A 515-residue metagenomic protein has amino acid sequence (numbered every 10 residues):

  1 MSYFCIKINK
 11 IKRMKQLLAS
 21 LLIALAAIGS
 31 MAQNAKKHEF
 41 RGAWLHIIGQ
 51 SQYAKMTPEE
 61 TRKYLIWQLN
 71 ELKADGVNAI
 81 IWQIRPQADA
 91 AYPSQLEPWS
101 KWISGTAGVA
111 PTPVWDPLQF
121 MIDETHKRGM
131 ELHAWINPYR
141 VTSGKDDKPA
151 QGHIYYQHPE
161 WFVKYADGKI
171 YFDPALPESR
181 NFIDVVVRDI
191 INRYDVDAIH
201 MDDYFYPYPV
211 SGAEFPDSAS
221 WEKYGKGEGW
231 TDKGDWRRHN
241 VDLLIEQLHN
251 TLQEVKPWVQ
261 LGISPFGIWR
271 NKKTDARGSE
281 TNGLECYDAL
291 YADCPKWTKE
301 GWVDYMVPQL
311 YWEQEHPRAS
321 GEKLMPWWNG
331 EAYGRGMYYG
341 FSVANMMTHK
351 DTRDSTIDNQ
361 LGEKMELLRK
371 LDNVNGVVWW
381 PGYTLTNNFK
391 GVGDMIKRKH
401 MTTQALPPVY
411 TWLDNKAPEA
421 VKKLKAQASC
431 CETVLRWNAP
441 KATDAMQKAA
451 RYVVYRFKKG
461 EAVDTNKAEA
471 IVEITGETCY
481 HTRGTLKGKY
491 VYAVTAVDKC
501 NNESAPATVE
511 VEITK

Functional and structural regions predicted by a protein language model:
H38, W44-H46, Q50-E60, A134 (+3 more regions): Active-site-adjacent "subsite" loops/lids of carbohydrate-active enzymes
L45-I47, Q260-N282, L310, L324-L361: Active-site clefts of carbohydrate-active enzymes
K63-A90: Catalytic domains of carbohydrate-active enzymes, especially glycoside hydrolases
R85, H158-W302, Y311: Polysaccharide-binding and catalytic clefts of secreted carbohydrate-active enzymes
Y291-P295, K299-P317, Y333-W412: Substrate-binding cleft of secreted/luminal carbohydrate-active enzymes
G391-M446, C500-K515: Pro/Thr/Ser/Gly-rich low-complexity, intrinsically disordered linker/stalk tracts
P440-N466: Solvent-exposed loop/turn segments flanking beta-strands in beta-repeat/beta-sandwich domains
H481-E503: Beta-strand-rich modules
